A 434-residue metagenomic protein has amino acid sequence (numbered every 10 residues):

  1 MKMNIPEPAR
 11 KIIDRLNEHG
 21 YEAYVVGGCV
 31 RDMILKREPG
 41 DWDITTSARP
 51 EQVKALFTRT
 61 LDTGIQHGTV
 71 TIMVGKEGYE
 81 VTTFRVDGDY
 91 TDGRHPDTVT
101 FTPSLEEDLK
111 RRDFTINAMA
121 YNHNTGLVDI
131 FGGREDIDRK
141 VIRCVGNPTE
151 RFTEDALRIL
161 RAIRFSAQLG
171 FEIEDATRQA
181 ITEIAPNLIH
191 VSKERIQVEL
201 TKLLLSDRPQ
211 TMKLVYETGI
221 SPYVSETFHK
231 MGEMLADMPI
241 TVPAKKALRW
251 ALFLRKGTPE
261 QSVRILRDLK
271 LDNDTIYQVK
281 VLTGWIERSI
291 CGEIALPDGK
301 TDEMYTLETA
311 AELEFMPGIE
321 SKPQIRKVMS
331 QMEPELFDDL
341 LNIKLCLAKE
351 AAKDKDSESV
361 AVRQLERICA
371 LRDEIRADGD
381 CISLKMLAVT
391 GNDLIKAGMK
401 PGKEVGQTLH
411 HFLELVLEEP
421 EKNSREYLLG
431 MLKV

Functional and structural regions predicted by a protein language model:
M1-V434: Catalytic cores of the polymerase beta-like nucleotidyltransferase superfamily and closely associated nucleotide
